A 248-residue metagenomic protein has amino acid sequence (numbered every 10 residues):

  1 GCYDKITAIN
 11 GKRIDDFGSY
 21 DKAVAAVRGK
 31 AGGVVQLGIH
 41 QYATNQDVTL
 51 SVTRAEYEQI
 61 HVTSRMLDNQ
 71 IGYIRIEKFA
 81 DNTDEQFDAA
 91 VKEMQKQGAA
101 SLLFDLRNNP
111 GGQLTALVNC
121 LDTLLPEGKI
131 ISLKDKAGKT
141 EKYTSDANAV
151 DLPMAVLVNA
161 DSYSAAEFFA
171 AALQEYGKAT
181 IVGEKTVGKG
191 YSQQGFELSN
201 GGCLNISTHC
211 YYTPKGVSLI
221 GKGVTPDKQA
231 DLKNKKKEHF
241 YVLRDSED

Functional and structural regions predicted by a protein language model:
C2-G38, A116, K189-G190, G195: PDZ domains, with a preference for the canonical peptide-binding region formed by the helix
T7, D21-T63, K139: PDZ-domain C-terminal substructure recognizer with occasional recognition of PDZ-binding tails
G11, R54, I76: Active-site donor-binding loop signature of nucleotide-sugar glycosyltransferases
R13-I14, A55, P226-D227: A short acidic/small-residue loop/turn micro-motif
V62-D248: C-terminal "post-core" interaction segments
